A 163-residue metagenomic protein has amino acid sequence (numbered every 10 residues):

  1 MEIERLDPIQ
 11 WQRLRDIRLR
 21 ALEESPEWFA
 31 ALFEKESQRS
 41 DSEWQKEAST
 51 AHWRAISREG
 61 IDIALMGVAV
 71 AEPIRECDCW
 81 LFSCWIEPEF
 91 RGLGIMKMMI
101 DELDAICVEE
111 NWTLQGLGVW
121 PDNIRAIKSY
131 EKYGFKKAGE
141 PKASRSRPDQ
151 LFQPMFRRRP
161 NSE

Functional and structural regions predicted by a protein language model:
M1-E4, P8: Long alpha-helical, hydrophobic tracts
E2, F29-L32, E87, R91 (+2 more regions): Conserved short-loop catalytic and cofactor-binding motifs
P8-E89, I100-E102, I106, R159-N161: Acetyl-CoA-dependent GNAT
A51, N111-T113: Short coil/turn segments at beta-strand junctions that form active-site/ligand-binding loops
I61, S83, E87-D101, V108-E110 (+2 more regions): Conserved glycine-rich acetyl-CoA-binding loop
T113-L114, W120-I127, K132-E163: C-terminal "cap" of GNAT-fold acetyltransferases
